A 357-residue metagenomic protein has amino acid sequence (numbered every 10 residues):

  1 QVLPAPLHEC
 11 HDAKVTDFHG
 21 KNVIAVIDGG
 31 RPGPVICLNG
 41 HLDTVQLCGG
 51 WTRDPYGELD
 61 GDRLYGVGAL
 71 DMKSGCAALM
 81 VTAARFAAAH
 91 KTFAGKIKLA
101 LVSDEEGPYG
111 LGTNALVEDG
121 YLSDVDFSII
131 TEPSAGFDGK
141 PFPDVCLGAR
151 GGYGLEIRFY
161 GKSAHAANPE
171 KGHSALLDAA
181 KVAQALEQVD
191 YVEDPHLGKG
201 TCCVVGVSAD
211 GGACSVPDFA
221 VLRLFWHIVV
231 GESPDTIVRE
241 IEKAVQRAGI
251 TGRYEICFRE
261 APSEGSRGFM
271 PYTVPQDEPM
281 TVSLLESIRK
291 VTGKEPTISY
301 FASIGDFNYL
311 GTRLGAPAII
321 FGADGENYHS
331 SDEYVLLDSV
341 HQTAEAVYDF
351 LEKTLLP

Functional and structural regions predicted by a protein language model:
Q1-Y65, A88, T92-F93: Acidic/His- and Gly-rich active-site-bordering loop/insert found across diverse amide/peptide-bond hydrolases
V2, S128, A318-I320: Conserved beta-strand scaffold positions in the cores of enzyme catalytic domains, especially in NTP/NDP-utilizing
K14-V15, G49, P55-G57, A89-K91 (+5 more regions): Short secondary-structure boundary/capping segments
R31-I36, G61, F93-I97, L122-D126 (+2 more regions): Short coil/turn connectors at secondary-structure junctions
L38, L59-Y109, Y153-F159, A166-V189 (+2 more regions): Alpha-helical metal-binding/catalytic segments enriched in His/Glu/Asp
N39-G40, A100-V102, S128-E132, R158-Y160 (+1 more regions): Short beta-strand segments
Q46, S134-P141, L147-G148, Y153-P357: Metal-dependent amide/peptide-bond hydrolase catalytic core, centered on the "pita-bread" metallohydrolase fold
M72-G148, D194: Acidic/histidine-rich catalytic neighborhood of metal-dependent amide-processing enzymes
